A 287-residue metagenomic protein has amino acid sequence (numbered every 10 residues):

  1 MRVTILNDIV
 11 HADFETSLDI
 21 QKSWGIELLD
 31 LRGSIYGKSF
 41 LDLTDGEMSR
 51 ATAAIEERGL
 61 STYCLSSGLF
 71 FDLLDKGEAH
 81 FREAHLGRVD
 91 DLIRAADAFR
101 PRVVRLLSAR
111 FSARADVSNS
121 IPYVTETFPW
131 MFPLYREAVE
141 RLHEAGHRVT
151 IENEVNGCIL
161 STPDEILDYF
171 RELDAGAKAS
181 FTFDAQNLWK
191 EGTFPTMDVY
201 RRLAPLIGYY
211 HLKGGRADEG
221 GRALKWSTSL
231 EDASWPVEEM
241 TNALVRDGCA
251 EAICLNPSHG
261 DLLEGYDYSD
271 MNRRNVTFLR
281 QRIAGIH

Functional and structural regions predicted by a protein language model:
M1-V3, H11-G25, D91, R100 (+3 more regions): Histidine-acidic metal/acid-base catalytic patches
L6-V10, R32-Y36, S67-F70, A109-F111 (+4 more regions): Active-site beta-loop-alpha junctions enriched in small/polar residues
D13-T16, E57, L74-S180, Y266-D267: Active-site acidic/histidine proton-transfer and metal-coordination neighborhood in alpha/beta enzyme cores
E27-L28, S61, R102, R148 (+1 more regions): Residue-level detector of anion-binding/catalytic polar loops
D30, C64-S66, R105, T150 (+3 more regions): Conserved beta-strand positions in the central sheet of alpha/beta enzyme cores
R32-T52, F111: Glycine-rich, proline-tolerant flexible connector loops at the mouths of alpha/beta enzymes
Y36-S39, F71-K76, S112-V117, K190-E191 (+2 more regions): A short acidic, helix-capping loop that chelates divalent metal ions and anchors anionic groups
K38-D42, E78-F81, I121-T125, L224-S229: Short glycine-enriched, charge-decorated loop/helix-capping segments at active-site entrances that position
